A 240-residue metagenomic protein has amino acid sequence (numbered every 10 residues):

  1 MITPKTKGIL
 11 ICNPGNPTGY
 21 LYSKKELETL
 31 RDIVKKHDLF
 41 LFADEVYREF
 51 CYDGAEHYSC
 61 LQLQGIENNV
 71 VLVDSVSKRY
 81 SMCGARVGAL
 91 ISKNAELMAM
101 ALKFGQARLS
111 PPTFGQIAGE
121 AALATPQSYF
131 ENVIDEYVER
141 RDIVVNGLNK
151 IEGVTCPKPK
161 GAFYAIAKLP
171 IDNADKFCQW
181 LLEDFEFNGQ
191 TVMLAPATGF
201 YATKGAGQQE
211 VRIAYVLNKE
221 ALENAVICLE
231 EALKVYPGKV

Functional and structural regions predicted by a protein language model:
M1-V240: PLP-dependent class I/II
